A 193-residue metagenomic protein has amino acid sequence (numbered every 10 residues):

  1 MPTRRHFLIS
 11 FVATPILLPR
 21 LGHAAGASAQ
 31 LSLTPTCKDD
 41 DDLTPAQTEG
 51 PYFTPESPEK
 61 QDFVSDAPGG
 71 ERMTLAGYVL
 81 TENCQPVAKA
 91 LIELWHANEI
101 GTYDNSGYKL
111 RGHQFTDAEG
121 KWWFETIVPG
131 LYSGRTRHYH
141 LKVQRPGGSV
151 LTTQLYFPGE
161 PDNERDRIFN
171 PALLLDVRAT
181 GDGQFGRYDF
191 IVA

Functional and structural regions predicted by a protein language model:
M1-I16: N-terminal secretory signal peptides and thylakoid transit peptides that target proteins across membranes
A25-A193: Beta-strand-dominated extracellular/periplasmic modules and repeats in secreted or surface-exposed proteins
